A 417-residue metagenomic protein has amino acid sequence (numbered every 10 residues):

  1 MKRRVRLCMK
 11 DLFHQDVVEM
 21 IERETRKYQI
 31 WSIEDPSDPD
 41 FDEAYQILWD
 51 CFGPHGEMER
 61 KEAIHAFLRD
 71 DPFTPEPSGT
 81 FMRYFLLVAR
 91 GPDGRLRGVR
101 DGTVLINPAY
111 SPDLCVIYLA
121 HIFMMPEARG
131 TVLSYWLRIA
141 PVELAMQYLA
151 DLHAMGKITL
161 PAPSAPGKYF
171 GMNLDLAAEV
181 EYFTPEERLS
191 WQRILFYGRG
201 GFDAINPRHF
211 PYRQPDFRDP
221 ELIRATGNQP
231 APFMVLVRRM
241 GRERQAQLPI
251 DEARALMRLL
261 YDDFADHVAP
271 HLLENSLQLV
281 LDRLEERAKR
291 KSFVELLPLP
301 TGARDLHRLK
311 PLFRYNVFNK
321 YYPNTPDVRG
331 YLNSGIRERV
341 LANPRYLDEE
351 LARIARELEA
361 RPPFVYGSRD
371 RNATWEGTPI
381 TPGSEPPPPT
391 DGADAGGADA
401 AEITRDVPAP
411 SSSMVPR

Functional and structural regions predicted by a protein language model:
M1-D38, C51, A154-R417: Terminal substrate-recognition subdomain of acyl/acetyltransferases
D42-E43, R69-D71, P215-P220: Short, solvent-exposed polar/charged micro-motifs at secondary-structure junctions
E43, I47, A140, L144 (+1 more regions): Amphipathic alpha-helical segments that form well-ordered structural scaffolds and often line/cohere around active
Y45-E127, Y148: A conserved beta-strand-loop-helix scaffold within acyl/acetyltransferase catalytic domains
R100, R138-P141, A178: Polar/charged side chains located within well-ordered beta-strands of beta-rich proteins
Y110-P112, R129, R188, A246: Short acidic, gly/pro-rich beta-turn/loop elements at beta-sheet edges and active-site/ligand-binding grooves
L114-I117, V132-W136, A140, R188-L195: Short, well-structured alpha-helical interface segments that form or flank functional binding sites
M124, G130-T159: Conserved acetyl-CoA-binding loop-helix of GNAT-fold acetyltransferases
